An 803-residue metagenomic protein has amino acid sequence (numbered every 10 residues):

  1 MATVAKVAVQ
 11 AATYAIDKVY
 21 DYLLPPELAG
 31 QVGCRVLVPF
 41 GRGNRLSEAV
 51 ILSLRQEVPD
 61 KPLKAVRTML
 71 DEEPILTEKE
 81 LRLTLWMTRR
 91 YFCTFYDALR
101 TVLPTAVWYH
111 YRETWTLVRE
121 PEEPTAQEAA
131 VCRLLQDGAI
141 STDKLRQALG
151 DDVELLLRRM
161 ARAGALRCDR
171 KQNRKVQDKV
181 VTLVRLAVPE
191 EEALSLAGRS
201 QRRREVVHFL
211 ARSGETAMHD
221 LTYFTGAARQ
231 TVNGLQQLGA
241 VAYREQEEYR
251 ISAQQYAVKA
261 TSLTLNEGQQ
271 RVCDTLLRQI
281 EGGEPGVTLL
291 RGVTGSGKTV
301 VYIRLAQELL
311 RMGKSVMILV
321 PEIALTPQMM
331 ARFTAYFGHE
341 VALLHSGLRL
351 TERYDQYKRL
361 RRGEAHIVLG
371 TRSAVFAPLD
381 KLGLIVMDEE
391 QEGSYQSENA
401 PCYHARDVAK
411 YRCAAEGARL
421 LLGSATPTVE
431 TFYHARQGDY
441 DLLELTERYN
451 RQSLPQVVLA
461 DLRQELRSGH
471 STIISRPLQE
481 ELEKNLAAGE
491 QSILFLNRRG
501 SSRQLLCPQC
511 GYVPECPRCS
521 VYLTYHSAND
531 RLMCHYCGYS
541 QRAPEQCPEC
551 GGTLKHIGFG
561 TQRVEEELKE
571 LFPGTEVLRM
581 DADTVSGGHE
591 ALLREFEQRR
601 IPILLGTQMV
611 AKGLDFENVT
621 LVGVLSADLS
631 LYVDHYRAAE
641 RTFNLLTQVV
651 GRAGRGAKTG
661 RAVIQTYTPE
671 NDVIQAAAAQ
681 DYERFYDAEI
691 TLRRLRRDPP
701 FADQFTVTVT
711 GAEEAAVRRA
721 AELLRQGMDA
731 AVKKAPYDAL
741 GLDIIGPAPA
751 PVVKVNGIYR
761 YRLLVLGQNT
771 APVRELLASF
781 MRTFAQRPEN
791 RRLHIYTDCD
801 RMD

Functional and structural regions predicted by a protein language model:
M1-S424, R436-Q452, L764, A771-D803: Accessory, non-ATPase domains that flank or precede helicase/AAA+ motor cores in DNA-metabolism machines
A2-V4, D17, N44, G489 (+4 more regions): A general secondary-structure signal for short beta-strands and their flanking turns/coil in non-transmembrane regions
C93-T101, R167-R170, E281, I493 (+5 more regions): Active-site phosphate-binding and catalytic loops of NTP-dependent enzymes
A260-N266, Q270, E284-R718, P751 (+2 more regions): Inter-lobe coupling/hinge segments of SF2-like helicase ATPases
A715-A730: Extracytoplasmic/periplasmic
G727, A731, F780-T783: Conserved short hydrophobic interaction patches
A731-A750, R791-D798: Short beta-strand elements
L740-A771: Short, intrinsically disordered low-complexity segments
